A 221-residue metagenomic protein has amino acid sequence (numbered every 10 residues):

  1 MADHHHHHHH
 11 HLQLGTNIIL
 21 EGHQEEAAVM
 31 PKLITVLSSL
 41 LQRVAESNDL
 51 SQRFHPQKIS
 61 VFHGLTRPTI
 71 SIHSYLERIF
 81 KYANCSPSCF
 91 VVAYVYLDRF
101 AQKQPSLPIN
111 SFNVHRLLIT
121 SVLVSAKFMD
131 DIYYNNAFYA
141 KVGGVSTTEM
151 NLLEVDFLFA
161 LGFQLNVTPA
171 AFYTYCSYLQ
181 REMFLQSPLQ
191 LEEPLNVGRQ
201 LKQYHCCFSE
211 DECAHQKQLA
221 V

Functional and structural regions predicted by a protein language model:
M1-S88, R99-S106, A170-V221: Acidic, Ser/Thr/Pro-rich regulatory low-complexity segments at or just upstream of the first helical elements of major
P31-S38, P87, V91-Y94, H115-I119 (+1 more regions): Non-catalytic, well-ordered alpha-helical scaffold segments
E77, V91-R99, H115-K127: Contiguous, well-ordered alpha-helical segments that form the cores/surfaces of helical PPI scaffolds
K81, P108-F112, T148: Beta-strand elements of modular eukaryotic interaction domains
S86-F90, S125-Y133, V167: Short helix-interrupting loop/turn segments at helix-coil junctions
L107-F112, F128-G143: Short conserved catalytic/interaction loops centered on acidic-Pro-aromatic/His motifs
N113-S125, G143-E149, D156: Hydrophobic alpha-helical segments of small multi-pass membrane proteins
A137-Q180, L185-Q186: Channel- or pocket-lining gating/hinge segments that regulate access to a cavity or pore
